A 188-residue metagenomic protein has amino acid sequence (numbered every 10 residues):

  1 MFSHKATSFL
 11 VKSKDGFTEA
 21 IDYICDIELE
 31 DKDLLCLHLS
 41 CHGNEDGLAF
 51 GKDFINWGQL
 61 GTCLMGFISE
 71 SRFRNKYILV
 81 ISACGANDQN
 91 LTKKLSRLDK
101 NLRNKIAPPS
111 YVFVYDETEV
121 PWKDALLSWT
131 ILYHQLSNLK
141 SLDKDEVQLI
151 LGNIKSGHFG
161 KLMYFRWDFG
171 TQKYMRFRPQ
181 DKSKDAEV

Functional and structural regions predicted by a protein language model:
M1-F2, I21-E28, L64-S71, L95-K105 (+2 more regions): Hydrophobic, Leu/Ile/Phe/Ala-enriched alpha-helical segments that form helix-helix packing faces
M1-G43, G47-G61, R72-S82: A domain-level signal for caspase-like cysteine endopeptidase catalytic cores and their zymogen-processing architecture
A6-L10, V112-Y115, Y164: Conserved beta-strand scaffold positions in the cores of enzyme catalytic domains, especially in NTP/NDP-utilizing
K14-E19, E119-K123, T171-Y174: A short acidic, often aromatic-flanked loop/helix-cap motif at beta-alpha or helix-coil junctions that lines enzyme
K52-A125: Catalytic cores of nucleophile-dependent amide-cleaving enzymes
W57-L64, L139-V188: Caspase-like cysteine protease fold
T118-V120, L136-L139: A generic structural motif
L126-S137: Short, small-residue alpha-helix embedded
